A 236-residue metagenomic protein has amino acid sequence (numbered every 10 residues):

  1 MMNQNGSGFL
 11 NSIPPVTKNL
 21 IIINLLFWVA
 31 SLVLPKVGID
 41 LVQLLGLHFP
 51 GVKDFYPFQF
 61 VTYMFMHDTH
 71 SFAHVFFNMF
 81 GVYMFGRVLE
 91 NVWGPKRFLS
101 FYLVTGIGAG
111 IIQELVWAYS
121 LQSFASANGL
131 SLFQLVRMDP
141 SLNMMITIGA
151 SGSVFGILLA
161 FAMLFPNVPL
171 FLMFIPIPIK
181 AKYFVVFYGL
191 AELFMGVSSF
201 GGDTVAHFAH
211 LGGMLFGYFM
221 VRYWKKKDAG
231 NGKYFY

Functional and structural regions predicted by a protein language model:
M1-Y236: A detector for small-residue-rich transmembrane helices and their helix-helix packing motifs
